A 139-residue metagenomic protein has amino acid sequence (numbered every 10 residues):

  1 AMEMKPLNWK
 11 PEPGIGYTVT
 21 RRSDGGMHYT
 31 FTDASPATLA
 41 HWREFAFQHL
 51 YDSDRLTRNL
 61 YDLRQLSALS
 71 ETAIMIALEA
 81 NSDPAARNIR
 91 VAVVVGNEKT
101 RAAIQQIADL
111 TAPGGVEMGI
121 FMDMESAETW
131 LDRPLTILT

Functional and structural regions predicted by a protein language model:
M2-T139: Amphipathic, Lys/Arg-enriched alpha-helical "gate/interface" segment within cytosolic domains that mediates
